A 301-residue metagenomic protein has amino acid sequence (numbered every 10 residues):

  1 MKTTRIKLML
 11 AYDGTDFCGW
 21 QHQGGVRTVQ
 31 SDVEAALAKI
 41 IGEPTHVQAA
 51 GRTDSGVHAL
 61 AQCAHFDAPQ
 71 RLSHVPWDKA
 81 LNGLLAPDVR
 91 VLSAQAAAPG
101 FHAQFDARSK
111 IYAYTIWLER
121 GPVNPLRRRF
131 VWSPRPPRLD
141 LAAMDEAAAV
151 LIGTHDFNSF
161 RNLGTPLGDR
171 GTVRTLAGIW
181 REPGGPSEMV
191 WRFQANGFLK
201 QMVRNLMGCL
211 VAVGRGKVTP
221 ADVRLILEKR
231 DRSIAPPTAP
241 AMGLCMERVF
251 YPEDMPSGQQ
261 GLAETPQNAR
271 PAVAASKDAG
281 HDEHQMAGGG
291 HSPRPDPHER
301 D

Functional and structural regions predicted by a protein language model:
M1-M286, D296-D301: Structured-RNA-binding interfaces characteristic of tRNA pseudouridine synthases
